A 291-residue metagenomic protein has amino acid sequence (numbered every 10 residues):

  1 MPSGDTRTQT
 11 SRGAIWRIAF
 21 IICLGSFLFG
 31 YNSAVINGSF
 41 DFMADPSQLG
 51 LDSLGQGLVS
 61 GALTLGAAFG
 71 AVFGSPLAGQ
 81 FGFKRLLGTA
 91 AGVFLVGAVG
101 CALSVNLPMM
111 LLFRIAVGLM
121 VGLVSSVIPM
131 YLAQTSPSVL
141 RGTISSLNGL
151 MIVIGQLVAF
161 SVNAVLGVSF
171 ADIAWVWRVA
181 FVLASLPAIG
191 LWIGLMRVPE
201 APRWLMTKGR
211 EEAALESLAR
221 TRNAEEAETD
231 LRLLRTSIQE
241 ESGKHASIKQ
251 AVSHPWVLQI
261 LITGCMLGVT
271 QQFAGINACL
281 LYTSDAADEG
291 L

Functional and structural regions predicted by a protein language model:
M1-G25: Cytosolic juxtamembrane N-terminal segment immediately preceding the first transmembrane helix of multi-pass
M1-R7, S169, G194-P255: Intracellular cytosolic loops and amphipathic helices of Major Facilitator Superfamily
I18-A44, I276-L281: Extracytoplasmic
F40-A68: Extracellular/periplasmic helix-loop-helix junction of adjacent transmembrane segments in MFS-like secondary
G82, L103-P108: Helix-breaking motifs and short loop linkers at transmembrane-helix boundaries and internal kinks in secondary membrane
M109-R114: Short hydrophobic/alpha-helical segments at membrane-entry points of transmembrane helices in Major Facilitator
Y282-L291: Single conserved hydrophobic/aromatic residue that forms the stacking wall/gate of nucleotide- or nucleobase-binding
